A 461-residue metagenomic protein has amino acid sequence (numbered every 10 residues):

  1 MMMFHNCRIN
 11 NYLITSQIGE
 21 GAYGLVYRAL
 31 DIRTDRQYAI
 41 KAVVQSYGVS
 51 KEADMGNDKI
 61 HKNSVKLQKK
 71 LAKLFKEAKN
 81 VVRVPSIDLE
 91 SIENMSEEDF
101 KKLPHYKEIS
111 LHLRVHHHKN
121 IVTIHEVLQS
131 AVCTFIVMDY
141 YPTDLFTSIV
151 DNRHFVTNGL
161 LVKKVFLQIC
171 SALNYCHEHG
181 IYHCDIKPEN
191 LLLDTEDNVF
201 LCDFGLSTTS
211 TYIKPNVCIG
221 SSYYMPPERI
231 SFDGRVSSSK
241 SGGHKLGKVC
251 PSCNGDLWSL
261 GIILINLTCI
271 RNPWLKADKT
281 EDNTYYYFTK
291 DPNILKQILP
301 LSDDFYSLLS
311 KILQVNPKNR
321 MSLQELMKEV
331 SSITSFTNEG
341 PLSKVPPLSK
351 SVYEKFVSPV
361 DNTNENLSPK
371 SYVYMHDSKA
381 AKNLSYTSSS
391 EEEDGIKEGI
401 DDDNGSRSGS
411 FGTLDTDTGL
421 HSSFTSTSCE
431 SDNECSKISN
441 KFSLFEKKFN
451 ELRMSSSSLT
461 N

Functional and structural regions predicted by a protein language model:
L25: Conserved N-lobe ATP-binding subsite of Hanks-type protein kinase domains, especially the beta3 VAIK lysine
E126-V127: A short, aromatic-enriched beta-strand patch in the conserved N-lobe beta-sheet of the protein kinase catalytic domain
A131-D144, S148: Conserved short submotifs of the Hanks-type protein kinase catalytic core that shape the nucleotide-binding pocket
V165-F166: Activation segment signature within eukaryotic-like protein kinase domains
H177-L193: Catalytic-loop of the protein kinase fold
V315-G340: Terminal C-lobe "cap" of eukaryotic-type protein kinase domains
